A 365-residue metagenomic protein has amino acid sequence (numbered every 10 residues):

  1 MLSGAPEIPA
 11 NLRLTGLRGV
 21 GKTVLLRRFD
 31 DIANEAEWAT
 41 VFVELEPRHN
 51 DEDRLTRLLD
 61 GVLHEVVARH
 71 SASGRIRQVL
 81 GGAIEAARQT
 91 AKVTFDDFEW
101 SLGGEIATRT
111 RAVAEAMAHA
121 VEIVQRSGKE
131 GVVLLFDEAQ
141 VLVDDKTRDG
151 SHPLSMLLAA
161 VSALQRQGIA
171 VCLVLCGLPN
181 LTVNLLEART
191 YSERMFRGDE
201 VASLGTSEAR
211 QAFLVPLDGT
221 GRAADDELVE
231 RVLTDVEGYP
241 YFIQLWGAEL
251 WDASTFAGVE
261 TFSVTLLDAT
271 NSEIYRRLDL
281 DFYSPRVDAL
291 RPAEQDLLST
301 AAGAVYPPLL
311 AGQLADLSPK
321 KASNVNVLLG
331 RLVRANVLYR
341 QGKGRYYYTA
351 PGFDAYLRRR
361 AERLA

Functional and structural regions predicted by a protein language model:
P6-R148, V171: P-loop NTPase nucleotide-binding core
Q125-G128, V132-L135, V141-R189: Sensor-1/coupling segment of RecA-like P-loop NTPase cores
E187-A202: A short helix-turn-beta junction within AAA+ P-loop NTPase domains corresponding to the substrate/partner-engaging
E200-L228, W246: Conserved small helical "lid"/interfacial subdomain of P-loop NTPases
A223-D235, Q313: Short conserved motifs of the RecA-like P-loop NTPase core
G238, F242-A322: Winged-helix-like regulatory helical subdomains adjacent to P-loop NTPase cores
S318-A335, R340-K343: Short amphipathic alpha-helical interaction segments
P351-A365: Short, amphipathic alpha-helical interaction segments positioned at domain boundaries
